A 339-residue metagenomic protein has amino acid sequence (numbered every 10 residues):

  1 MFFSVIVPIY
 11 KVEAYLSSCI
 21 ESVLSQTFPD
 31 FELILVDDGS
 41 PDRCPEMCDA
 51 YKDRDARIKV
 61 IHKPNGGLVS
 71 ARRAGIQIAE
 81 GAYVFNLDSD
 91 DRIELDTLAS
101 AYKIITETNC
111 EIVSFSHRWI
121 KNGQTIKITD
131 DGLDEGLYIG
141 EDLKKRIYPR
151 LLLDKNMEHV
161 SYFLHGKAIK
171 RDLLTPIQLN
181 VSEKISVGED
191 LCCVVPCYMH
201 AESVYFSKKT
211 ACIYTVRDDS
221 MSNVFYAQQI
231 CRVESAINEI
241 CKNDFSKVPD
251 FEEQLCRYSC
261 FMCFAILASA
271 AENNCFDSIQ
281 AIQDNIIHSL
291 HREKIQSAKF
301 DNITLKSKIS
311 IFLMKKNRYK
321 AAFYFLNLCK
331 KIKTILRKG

Functional and structural regions predicted by a protein language model:
K11-S25: Short, well-formed alpha-helical segments that are part of the catalytic scaffolds of diverse glycosyltransferases
S17, D42-A50, R92, D96: Acidic helix N-cap motif at the loop->helix transition within catalytic regions of sugar-transfer enzymes
S22, P29, D37-E46, P64 (+1 more regions): A conserved acidic beta->alpha catalytic loop
K63-A79, S89, S100: Glycine-rich, basic loop-to-helix element that forms the pyrophosphate-binding segment of sugar-nucleotide handling
V84: Short aromatic/hydrophobic "clamp" motif used to bind/position activated sugar donors
S89-V204, C212-F225: Donor-binding/catalytic cores of nucleotide-activated saccharide and glycerol-phosphate transferases/polymerases
C110, A271-G339: Membrane-interface aromatic/basic loop that binds lipid-linked glycans or pyrophosphate carriers, typified by
K209-R217, N223-P249, F261, A265-K294: Catalytic core of nucleotide-sugar-dependent glycosyltransferases
